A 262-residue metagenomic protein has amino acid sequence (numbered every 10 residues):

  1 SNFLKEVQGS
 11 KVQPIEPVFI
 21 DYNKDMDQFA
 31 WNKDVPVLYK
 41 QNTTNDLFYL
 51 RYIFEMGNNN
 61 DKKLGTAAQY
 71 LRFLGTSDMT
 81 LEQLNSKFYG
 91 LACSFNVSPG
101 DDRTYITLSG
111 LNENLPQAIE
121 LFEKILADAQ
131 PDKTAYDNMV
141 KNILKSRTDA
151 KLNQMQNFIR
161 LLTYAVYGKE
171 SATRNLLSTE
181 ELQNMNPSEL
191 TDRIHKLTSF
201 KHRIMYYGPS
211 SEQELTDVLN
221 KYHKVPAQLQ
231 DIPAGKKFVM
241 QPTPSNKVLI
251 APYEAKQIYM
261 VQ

Functional and structural regions predicted by a protein language model:
S1, T44-R72, T76-D128, N138-T148 (+3 more regions): M16 family metallopeptidases and their MPP-like homologs
S1, V18-K24, Q28-Y52, A68: Segments forming glycine/polar-rich beta-alpha architectures that bind adenosine-containing cofactors
S1-S10: Soluble, acidic/polar mature domains that operate outside membranes
S10-Q28, T163-R203, Q230-M240: Histidine-acidic residue clusters that define the catalytic metal-binding segment of zinc metallopeptidase domains
Q13, F200-V261: An aromatic/glycine/proline-enriched structural segment found at the starts of mature extracellular/organellar domains
D27-F29, V35-Q41, D192-I194, S245-P252: Short, surface-exposed beta-strand/loop micro-motifs that present aromatic residues
V35, K87-S94, L182-R193, S245-N246: Short amphipathic beta-strand starts and helix->beta connectors
K124-K133, Y222-Q230: A common structural junction motif
